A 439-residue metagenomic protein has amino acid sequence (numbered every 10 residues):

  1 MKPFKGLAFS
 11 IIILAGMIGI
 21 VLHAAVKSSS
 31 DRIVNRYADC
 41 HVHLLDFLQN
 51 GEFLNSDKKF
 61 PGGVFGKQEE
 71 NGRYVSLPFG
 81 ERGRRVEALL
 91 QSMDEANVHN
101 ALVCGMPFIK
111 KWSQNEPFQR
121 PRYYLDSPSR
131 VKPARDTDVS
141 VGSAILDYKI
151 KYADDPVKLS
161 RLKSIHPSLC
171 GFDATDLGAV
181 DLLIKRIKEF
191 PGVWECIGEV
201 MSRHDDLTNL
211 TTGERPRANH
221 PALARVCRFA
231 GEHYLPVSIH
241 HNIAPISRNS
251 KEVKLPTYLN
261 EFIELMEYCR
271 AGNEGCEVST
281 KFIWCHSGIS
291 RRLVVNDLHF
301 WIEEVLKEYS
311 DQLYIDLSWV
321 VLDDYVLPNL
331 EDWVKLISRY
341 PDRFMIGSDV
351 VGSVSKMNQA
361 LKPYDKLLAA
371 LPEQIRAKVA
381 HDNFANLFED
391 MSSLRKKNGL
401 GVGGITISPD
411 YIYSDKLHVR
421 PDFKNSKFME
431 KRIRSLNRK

Functional and structural regions predicted by a protein language model:
M1-I11: Bacterial N-terminal signal peptides that target proteins for export
S10-G19: Bacterial N-terminal signal peptides
A24-C40, L44, L48-N55, F60-N100 (+2 more regions): Mid-to-C-terminal alpha-helical segments outside catalytic/metal-binding sites
A38-V42, A101-V103, I165-L169, I197-E199 (+4 more regions): Hydrophobic faces of well-ordered beta-strands that scaffold small-molecule active sites in alpha/beta enzyme cores
E52-P61, Q68-G80, I109-V139, L207-R217 (+4 more regions): Short, flexible/disordered intra-domain loops and linkers
F60-R82, A88-E116, P128-R130, K163-F172 (+1 more regions): Divalent metal-dependent hydrolysis catalytic cores, especially in the metallo-beta-lactamase
I109-K251, W319: Active-site gating/metal-coordination segments in enzymes
K149-K158, H204, T211-I346: Catalytic pocket-lining loop regions of alpha/beta-barrel enzymes, especially the amidohydrolase/enolase/GH5 lineages
